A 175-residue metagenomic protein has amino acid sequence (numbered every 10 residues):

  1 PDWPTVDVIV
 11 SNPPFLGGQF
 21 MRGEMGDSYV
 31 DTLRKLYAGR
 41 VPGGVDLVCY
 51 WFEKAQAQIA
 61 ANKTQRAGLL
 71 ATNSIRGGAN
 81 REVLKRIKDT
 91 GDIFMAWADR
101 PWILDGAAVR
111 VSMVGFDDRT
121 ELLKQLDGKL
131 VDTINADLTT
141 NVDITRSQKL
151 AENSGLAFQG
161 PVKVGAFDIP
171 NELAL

Functional and structural regions predicted by a protein language model:
P1-L175: Signature of N6-adenine DNA methyltransferases within the class I
